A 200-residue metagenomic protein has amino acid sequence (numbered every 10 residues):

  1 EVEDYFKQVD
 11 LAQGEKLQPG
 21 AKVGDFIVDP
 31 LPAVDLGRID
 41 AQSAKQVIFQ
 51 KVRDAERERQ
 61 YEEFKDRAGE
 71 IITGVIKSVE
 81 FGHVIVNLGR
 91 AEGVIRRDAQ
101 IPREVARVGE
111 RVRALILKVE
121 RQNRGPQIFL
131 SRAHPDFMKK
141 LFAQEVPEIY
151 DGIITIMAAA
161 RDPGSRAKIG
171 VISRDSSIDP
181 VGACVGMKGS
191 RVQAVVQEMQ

Functional and structural regions predicted by a protein language model:
E1-Q200: RNA-contacting regions in translation and RNA-metabolism proteins, encompassing KH/S1 modules where present
